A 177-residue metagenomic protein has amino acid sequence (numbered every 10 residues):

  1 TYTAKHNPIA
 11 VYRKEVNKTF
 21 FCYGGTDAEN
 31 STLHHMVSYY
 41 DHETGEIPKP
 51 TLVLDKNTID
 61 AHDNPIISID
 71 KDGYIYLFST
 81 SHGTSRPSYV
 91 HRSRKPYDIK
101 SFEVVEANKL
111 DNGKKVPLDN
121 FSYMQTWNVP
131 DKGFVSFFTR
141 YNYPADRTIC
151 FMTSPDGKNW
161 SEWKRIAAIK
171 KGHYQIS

Functional and structural regions predicted by a protein language model:
T1-S177: Extracellular, repeat-based ectodomains that mediate carbohydrate processing or recognition
